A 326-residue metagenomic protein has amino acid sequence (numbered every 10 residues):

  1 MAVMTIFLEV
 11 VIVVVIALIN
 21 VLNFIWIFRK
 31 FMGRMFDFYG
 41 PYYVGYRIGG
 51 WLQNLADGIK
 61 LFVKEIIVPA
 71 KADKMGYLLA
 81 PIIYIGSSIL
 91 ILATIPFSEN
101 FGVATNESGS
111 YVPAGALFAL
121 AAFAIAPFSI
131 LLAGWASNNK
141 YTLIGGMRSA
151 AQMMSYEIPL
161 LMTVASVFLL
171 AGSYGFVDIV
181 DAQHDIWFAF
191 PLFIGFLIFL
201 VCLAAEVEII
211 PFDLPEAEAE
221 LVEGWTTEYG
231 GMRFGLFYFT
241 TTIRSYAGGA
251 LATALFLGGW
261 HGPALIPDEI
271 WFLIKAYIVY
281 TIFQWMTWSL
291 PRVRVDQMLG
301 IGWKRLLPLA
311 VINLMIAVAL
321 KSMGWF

Functional and structural regions predicted by a protein language model:
M1-F326: Selective transmembrane helix interface/packing segments
